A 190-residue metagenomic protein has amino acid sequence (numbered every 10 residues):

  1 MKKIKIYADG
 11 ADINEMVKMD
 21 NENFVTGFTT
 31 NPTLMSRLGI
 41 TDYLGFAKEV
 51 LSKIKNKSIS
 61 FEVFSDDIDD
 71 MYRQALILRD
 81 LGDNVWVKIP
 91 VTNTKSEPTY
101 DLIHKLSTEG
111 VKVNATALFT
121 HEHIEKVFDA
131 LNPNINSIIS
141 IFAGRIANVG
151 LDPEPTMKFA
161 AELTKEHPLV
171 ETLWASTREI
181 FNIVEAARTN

Functional and structural regions predicted by a protein language model:
K2-V17, N21-V25, T29-E109, A143-I146: Active-site beta->alpha loop and helix N-cap motifs at the rims of alpha/beta catalytic domains
E97, D101, V111-N190: Catalytic alpha/beta core domains of metabolic enzymes, predominantly
